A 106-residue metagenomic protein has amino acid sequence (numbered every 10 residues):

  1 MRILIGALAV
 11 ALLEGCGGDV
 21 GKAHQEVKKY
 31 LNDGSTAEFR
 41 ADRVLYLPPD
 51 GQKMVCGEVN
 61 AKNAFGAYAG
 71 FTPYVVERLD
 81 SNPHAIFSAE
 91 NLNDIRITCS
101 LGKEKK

Functional and structural regions predicted by a protein language model:
M1-C16: Sec-dependent bacterial lipoprotein signal peptides
C16-K106: Cystatin/cathelin-like cysteine-protease inhibitor module
